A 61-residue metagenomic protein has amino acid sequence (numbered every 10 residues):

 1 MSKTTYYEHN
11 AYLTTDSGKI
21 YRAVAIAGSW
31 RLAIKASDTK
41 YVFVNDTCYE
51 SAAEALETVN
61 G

Functional and structural regions predicted by a protein language model:
M1-K3, D38, E57-G61: Short intrinsically disordered terminal tails
M1-K35: Short N-terminal "domain-start" leader segments that mark the transition from disordered tails or signal peptides into
D16-K19, E50-N60: Polar/charged alpha-helical tracts
A25-A27, F43-N45, N60: N-terminal non-cleavable signal-anchor helices
T39-E54: A short, exposed loop/beta-hairpin motif centered on an aromatic-Gly-Thr core
